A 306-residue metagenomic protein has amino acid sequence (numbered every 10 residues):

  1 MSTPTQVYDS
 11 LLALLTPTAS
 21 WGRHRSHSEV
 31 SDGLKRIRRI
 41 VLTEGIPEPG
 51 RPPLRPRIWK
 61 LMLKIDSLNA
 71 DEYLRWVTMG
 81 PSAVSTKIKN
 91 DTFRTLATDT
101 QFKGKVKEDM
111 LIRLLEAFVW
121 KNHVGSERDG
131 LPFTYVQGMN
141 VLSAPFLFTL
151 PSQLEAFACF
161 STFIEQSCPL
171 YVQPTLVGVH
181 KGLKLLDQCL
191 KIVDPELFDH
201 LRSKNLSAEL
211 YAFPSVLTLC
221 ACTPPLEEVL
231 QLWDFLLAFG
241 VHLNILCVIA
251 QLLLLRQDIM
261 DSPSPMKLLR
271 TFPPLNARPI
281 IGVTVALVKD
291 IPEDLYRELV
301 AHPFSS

Functional and structural regions predicted by a protein language model:
M1-P132, S143, L147-L150, I259 (+1 more regions): N-terminal transition regions in large eukaryotic proteins
S2-R25, E29, G33-R36, E155 (+2 more regions): Extended, Lys/Glu/Leu-rich amphipathic alpha-helical scaffolds
T43, K64, R94, W120 (+6 more regions): Positions within ordered alpha-helical repeat solenoids
G50, A238-V241: Short coil/turn segments at helix-helix junctions and helix-capping linkers within large alpha-helical proteins
K64-Y73, F148-E155, L170, T223-E227 (+1 more regions): Short helix-capping/linker segments at secondary-structure and domain boundaries
D99, K103-G104, E108, L115-G130 (+5 more regions): Active-site-adjacent structural elements in folded domains
R113-A117, Q137-F148, A158-T162, Q188 (+4 more regions): Contiguous, well-ordered alpha-helical segments that form the cores/surfaces of helical PPI scaffolds
P225-Q231, V241: Conserved tryptophan-centered aromatic signature that marks the ligand-binding surface of SH3 and related Trp-rich
